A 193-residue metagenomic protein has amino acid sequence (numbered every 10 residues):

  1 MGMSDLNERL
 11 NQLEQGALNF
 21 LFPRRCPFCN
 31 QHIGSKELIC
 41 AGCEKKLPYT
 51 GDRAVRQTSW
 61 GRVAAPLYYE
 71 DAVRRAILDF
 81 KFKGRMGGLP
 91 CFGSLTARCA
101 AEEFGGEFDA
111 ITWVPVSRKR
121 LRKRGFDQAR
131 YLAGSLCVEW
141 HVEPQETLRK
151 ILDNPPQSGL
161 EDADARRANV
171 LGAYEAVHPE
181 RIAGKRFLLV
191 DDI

Functional and structural regions predicted by a protein language model:
M1-I193: Glycine-rich phosphate/pyrophosphate-handling loop used in enzymes and phosphotransfer proteins
